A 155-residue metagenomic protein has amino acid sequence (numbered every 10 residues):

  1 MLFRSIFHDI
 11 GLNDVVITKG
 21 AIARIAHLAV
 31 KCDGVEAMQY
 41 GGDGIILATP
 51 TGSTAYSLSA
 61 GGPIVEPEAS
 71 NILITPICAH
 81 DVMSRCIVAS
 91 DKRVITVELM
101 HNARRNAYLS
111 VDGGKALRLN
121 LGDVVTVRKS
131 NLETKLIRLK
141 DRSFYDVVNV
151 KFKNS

Functional and structural regions predicted by a protein language model:
M1-L2: Short, small-residue-biased leader/transition segments that mark boundaries at the very start of proteins
G11-N13, G20, G34, G41-G44 (+4 more regions): Residue-identity detector for glycine
G11-N13, R24-L28, D43-I45, T54 (+4 more regions): A generic structural signal for short beta-strands and their flanking turns/coil linkers
I17, I22, D33-E36, R85-S155: ATP/nucleoside-binding phosphotransfer catalytic cores, i.e., glycine-rich phosphate-binding loops
V30, G52, L109: Short aromatic-centered micro-motifs
Q39-G42, L47-M83: Gly/Ser/Thr-rich active-site loops/lids in small-molecule metabolic enzymes that frequently grip phosphoryl groups
